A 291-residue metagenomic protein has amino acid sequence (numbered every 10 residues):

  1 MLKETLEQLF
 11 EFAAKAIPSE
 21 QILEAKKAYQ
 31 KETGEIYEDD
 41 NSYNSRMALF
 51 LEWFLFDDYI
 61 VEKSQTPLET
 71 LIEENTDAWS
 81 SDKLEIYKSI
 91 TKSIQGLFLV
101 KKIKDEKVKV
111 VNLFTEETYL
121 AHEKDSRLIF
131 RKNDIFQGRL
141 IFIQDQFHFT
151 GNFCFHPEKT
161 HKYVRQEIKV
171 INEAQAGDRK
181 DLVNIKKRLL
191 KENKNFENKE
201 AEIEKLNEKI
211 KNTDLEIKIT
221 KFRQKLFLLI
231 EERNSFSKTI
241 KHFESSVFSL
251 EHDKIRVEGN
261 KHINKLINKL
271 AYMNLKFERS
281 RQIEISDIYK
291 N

Functional and structural regions predicted by a protein language model:
M1-A78: A structured, charge-rich N-terminal accessory region that forms the first stable segment of a protein and links
E69-G96: Short boundary/loop segments of OB/S1/cold-shock single-stranded nucleic-acid-binding domains
K102-K104: A residue-level detector for short acidic-glycine micro-motifs
E106-V110: Short aromatic-glycine-enriched beta-strand elements
E117-H122: A short macromolecule-binding patch
E123-R139: Short nucleic-acid-contacting surface segments enriched for D/E, G, S/T with interspersed K/R
R139-Q146, F153-F155: Short, charged beta-turn/beta-strand-edge "cap" motif at the junction between a beta-strand and an adjacent loop
T150, V164-N198, E202, K209 (+1 more regions): C-terminal effector modules of nucleic-acid-centric enzymes and ribosome-associated factors
